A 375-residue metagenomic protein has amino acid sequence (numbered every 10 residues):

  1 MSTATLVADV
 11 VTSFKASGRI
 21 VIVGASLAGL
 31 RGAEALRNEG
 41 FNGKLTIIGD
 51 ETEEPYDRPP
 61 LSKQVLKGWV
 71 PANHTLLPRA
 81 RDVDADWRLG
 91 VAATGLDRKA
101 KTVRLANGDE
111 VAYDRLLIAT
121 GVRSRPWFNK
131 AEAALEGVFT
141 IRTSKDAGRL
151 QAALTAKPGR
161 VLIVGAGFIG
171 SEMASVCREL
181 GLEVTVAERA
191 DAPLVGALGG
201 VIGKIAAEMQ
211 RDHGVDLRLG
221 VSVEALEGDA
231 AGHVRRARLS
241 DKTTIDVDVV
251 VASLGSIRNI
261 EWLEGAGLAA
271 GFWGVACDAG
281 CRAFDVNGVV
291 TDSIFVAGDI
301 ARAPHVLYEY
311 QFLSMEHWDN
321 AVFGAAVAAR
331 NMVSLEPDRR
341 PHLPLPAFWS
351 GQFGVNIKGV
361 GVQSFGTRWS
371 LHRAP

Functional and structural regions predicted by a protein language model:
S2-V11, K15-R19, I300-P375: Mid-to-C-terminal Rossmann-like scaffold of FAD/NAD(P)H-dependent oxidoreductases
A4, I118-L180, A279: Glycine-rich dinucleotide-binding loop and its adjacent helix/turn
L6, A134-K157, H233, R238 (+1 more regions): FAD-site-proximal beta/loop scaffold in flavoenzymes
V7-W87, A174-L198: Beta1-alpha1 glycine-rich phosphate/pyrophosphate-binding loop at the start of Rossmann-like nucleotide-binding domains
V23, V111-R123, I245-S256, A325: Short hydrophobic core segments
S26-L30, T52, V122-S124, K145 (+3 more regions): Residue-level detector of alpha-helix initiation sites
N42-K44, R81-D82, W87-L105, V111 (+1 more regions): A Rossmann-like FAD-binding core segment of flavoenzymes
L105, I118-A119, L239, A252 (+2 more regions): Redox-cofactor binding/interface segments in oxidoreductases and associated redox assembly factors
